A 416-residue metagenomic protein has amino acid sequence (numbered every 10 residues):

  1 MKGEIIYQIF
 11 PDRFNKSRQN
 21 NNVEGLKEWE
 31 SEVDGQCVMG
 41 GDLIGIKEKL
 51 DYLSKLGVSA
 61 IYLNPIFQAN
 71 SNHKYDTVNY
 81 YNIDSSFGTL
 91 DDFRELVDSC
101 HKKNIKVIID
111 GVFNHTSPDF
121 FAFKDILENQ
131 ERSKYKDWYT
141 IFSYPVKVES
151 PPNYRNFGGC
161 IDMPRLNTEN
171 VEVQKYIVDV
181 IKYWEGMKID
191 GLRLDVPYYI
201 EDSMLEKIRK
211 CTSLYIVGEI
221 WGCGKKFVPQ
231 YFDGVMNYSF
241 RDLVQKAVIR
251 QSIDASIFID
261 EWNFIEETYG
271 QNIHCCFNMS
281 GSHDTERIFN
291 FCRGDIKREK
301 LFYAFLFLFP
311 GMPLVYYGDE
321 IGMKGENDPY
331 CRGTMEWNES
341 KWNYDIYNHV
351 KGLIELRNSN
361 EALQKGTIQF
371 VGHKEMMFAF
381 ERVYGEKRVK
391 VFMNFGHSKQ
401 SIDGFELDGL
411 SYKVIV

Functional and structural regions predicted by a protein language model:
M1-G3, S17-M39, L243, I259-Q400 (+1 more regions): Loop/helix patches that line or flank the sugar-binding groove of alpha-linked glycan CAZymes
M1-K106, N114-T116, F121-D125, K175: N-terminal structural segment of carbohydrate-active enzymes
K2, R18, V23-L26, N72-D84 (+5 more regions): Aromatic- and acidic-residue-enriched segments that line the glycan-binding/catalytic groove of carbohydrate-active
I5-Y7, I61-L63, V107-I109, L192 (+4 more regions): Hydrophobic faces of well-ordered beta-strands that scaffold small-molecule active sites in alpha/beta enzyme cores
I9, L53, L63, Y80 (+11 more regions): Conserved, mostly hydrophobic/aromatic
S31-I44, D76-L90, G159-Q174, I189-Y199 (+3 more regions): The substrate-binding groove and active-site-proximal loops of carbohydrate-active enzymes, especially glycoside
V97-K103, H115, L127, D179-K182 (+4 more regions): Active-site-proximal helices and loops of the catalytic beta/alpha 8
F121-I189, P197-Y198: Active-site-adjacent "subsite" loops/lids of carbohydrate-active enzymes
